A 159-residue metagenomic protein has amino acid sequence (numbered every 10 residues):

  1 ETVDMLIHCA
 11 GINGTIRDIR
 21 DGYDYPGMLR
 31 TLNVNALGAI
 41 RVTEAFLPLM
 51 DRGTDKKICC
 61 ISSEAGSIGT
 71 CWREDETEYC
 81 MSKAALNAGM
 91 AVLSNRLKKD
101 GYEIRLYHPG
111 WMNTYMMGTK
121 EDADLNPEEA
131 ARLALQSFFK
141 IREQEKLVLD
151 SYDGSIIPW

Functional and structural regions predicted by a protein language model:
T2-V3, M28: Local beta-strand N-terminus motif with an aromatic residue
V3-I7, G11: Conserved hydrophobic beta-strands of the Rossmann-like cofactor-binding core in SDR/related NAD(P)H-dependent
H8-C9, K57-S63, E103-H108: Structural signature of the Rossmann-like NAD(P)-dependent dehydrogenase/reductase core
I12-L32, I40, D51-K98: Catalytic loop of short-chain dehydrogenase/reductase
T43, M90, A131: Short-chain dehydrogenase/reductase
T43, S82, T114: Ser/Thr-centric signal marking residues that sit in or immediately flank functional binding/regulatory motifs
L106-T114, G118-W159: C-terminal helical subdomain
